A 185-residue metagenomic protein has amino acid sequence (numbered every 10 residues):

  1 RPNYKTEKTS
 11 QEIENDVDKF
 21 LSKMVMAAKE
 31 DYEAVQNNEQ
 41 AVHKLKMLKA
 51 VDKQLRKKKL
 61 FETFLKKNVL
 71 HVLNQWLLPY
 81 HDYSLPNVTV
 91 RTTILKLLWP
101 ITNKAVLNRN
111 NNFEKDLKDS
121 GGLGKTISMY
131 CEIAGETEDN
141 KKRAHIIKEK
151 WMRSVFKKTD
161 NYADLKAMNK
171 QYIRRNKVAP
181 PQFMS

Functional and structural regions predicted by a protein language model:
R1-S185: Charge-centric, low-complexity intrinsically disordered segments used as regulatory activation/interaction regions
